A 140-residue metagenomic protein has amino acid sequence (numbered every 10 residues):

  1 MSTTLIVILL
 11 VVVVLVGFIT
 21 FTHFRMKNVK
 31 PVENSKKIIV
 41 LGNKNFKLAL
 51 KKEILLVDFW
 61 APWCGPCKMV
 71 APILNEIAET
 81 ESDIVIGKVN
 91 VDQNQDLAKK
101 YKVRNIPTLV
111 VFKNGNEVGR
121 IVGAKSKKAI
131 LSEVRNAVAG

Functional and structural regions predicted by a protein language model:
M1-L56, P72-V85, Q95, T108 (+1 more regions): Proteins that catalyze or organize thiol-disulfide redox chemistry and the adjacent proteostasis machinery handling
E53, W60-W63, N105: Short pre-active-site segment immediately N-terminal to redox-active cysteine/selenocysteine motifs in thiol-based
V57, C64-C67, L109: The canonical Cys-X-X-Cys-His
K68-P72, K100: Generic recognition of short, well-ordered alpha-helical segments
K88: Conserved residues in the N-terminal Rossmann fold of short-chain dehydrogenase/reductase
V91: Hydrophobic anchor residue in the Rossmann-like NAD(P) cofactor-binding loop of oxidoreductases, predominantly
Y101-V110: Structural micro-motif
